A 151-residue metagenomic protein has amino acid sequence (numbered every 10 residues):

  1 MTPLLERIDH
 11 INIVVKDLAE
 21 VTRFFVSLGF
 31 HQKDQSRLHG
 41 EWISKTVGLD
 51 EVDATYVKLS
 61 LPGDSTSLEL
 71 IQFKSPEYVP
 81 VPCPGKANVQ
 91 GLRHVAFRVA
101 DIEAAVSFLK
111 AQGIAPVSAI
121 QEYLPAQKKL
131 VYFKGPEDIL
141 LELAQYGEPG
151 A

Functional and structural regions predicted by a protein language model:
M1-E20, L28-D34, G91-F97, Q145-A151: N-terminal beta-strand motif that seeds the catalytic metal site of vicinal oxygen chelate
R7-K16, T55-K74, V81-F108, K129-K134 (+1 more regions): Vicinal oxygen chelate
V14-S65, A104, A111, L124: Core segments of cupin and vicinal oxygen chelate
G40-K45, E77-P82, A151: A short, acidic/glycine-rich surface segment
S75, L124, G147-G150: A short acidic/small-residue loop/turn micro-motif
P116-E122: Short, basic/aromatic recognition patches
